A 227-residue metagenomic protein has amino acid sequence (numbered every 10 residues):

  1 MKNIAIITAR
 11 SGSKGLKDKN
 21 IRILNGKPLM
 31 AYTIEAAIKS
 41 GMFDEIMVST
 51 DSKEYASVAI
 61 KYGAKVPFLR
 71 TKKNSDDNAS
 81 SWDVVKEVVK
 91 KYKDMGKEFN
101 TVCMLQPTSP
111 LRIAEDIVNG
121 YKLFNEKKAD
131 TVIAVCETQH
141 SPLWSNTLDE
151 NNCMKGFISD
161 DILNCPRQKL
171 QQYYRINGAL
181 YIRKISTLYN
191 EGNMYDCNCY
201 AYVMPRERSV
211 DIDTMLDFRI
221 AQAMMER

Functional and structural regions predicted by a protein language model:
M1-K17: N-terminal nucleotide-binding beta1-loop-alpha1 segment
N3, D44, K65, N100 (+1 more regions): Conserved acidic residues
L29-E45, S57: A short, N-terminal amphipathic alpha-helix
M42-M47, D130, E207-R208: Short active-site oxyanion
E54-T101, R112-E115, N119: Short phosphate-binding loop-to-helix
D83, T101, P110-N198: Conserved core of the sugar-phosphate nucleotidyltransferase
A201-V203, E207-R227: Hydrophobic helical membrane-anchoring modules
